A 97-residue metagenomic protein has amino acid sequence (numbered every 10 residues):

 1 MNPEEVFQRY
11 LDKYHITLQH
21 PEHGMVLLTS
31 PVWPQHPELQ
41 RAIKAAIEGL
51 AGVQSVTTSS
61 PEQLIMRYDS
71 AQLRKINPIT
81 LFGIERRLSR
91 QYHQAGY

Functional and structural regions predicted by a protein language model:
M1-H15: Eukaryotic nuclear low-complexity, Arg/Ser/Gly/Pro-rich intrinsically disordered regions
D12-P34: Short glycine-/aliphatic-rich beta-strand segments at the starts of folded cytosolic domains
H20-E22, V56, E85-Y97: Conserved short beta-strand edge segments in small beta-sheet-based binding/regulatory domains
H23, T58-Q63: Short Gly/Ser/Thr- and Asp/Glu-enriched loop/turn motifs at secondary-structure junctions
S30-V32, M66-S70: Short beta-strand-to-loop capping motifs
Q35-K44: Ser/Thr-Pro-rich, acidic low-complexity intrinsically disordered regions of eukaryotic RNA-binding
I43-S59: Short acidic amphipathic segments
Q72-R90: Charge-rich, low-aromatic oligomerization/scaffolding segments with amphipathic character
